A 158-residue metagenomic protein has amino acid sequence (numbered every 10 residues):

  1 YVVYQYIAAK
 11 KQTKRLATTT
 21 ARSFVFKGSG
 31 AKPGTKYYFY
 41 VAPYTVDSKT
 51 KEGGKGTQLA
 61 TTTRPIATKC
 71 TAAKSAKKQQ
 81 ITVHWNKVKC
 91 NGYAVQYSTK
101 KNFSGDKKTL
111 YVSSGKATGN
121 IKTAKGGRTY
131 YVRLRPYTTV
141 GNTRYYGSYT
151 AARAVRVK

Functional and structural regions predicted by a protein language model:
Y1-V3, F24-F26, Y37-V41, T61 (+6 more regions): Hydrophobic beta-strand residues in large extracellular and virion-surface proteins
V2-K32, A94-G126: Recognizes extended acidic, P/S/T-rich segments that occur within or adjacent to Ig-like beta-sandwich modules
I7-K11, D47-K49, K89, T99-F103 (+1 more regions): Solvent-exposed strand-loop boundary residues in beta-sheet-rich modules
K11-T18, K51-Q58, F103-Y111, T143-A152: Tryptophan-centered short beta-strand motifs
T19, K74-A76, V112-S114, T139 (+1 more regions): Generic beta-strand structural signal
G28-K49, T123-N142: Beta-strand-rich modules
P33, T50-K89, R144-K158: Pro/Thr/Ser/Gly-rich low-complexity, intrinsically disordered linker/stalk tracts
P43, A67-A73, C90, S98 (+1 more regions): Long alpha-helical scaffolds
